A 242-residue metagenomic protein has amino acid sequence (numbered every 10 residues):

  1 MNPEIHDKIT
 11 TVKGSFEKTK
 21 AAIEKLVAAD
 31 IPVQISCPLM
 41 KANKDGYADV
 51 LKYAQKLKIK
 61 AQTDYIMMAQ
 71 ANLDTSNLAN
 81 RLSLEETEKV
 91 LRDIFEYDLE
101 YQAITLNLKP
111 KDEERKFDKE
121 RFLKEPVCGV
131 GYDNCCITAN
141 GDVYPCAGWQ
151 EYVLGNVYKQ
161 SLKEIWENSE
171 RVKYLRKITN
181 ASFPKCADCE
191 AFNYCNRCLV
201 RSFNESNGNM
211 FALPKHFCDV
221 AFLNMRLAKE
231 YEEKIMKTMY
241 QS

Functional and structural regions predicted by a protein language model:
N2-N140, G148-V157: Radical SAM enzyme [4Fe-4S]-AdoMet core and its adjacent flexible, acidic and glycine-rich loops/tails across
V143, G148-S242: Flexible mid-to-C-terminal extensions adjoining Fe-S/redox cofactors in radical SAM and related proteins
